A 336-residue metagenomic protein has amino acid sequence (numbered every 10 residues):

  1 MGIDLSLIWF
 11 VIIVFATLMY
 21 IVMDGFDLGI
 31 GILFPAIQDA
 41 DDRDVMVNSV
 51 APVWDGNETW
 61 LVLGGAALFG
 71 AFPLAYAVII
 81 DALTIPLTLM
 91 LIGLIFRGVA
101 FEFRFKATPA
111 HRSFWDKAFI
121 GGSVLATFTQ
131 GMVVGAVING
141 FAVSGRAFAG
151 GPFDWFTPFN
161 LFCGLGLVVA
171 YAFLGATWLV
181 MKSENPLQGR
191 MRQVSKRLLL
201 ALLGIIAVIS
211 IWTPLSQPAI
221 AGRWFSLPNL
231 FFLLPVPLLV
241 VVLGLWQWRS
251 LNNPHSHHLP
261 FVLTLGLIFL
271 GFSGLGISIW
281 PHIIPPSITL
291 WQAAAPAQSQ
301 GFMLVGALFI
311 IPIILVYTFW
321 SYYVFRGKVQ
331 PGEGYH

Functional and structural regions predicted by a protein language model:
M1-G56, V62-G65: N-terminal signal-anchor module of multipass membrane proteins
L7-V11, H111-A126, S195-L198, H255-G266: Alpha-helical transmembrane segments and their helix-start/interface "positive-inside/aromatic belt" motifs in integral
L28-P52, G70-V78, E102-S113, G175-V194 (+4 more regions): Juxtamembrane membrane-water interface segments of multi-pass membrane proteins, especially cytoplasmic-side
V53-L125, I138, S144, G222-F231: Membrane-interface helix-loop-helix modules in multi-pass inner-membrane proteins
S123-G189: Long hydrophobic alpha-helical segments that form multi-pass transmembrane helix bundles in integral membrane proteins
M132-A147, I211-I220, G276-S287: Membrane-helix interface motif
P158-A172, L234-P237, G301-I314: Hydrophobic alpha-helical transmembrane segments
I284-M303: Short, membrane-exposed interhelical loops at transmembrane-helix boundaries
